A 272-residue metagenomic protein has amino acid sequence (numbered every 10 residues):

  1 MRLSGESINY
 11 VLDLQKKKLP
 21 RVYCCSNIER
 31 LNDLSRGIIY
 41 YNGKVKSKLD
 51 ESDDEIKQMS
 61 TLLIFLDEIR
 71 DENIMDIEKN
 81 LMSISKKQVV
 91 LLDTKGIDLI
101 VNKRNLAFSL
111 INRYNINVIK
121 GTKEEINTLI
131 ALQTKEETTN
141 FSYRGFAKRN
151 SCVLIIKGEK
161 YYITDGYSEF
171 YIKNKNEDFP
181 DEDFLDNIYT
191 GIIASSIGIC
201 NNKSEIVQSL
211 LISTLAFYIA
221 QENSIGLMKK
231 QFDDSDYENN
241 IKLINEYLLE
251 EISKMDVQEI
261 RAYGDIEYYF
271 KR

Functional and structural regions predicted by a protein language model:
M1-I39: Glycine-rich phosphate/adenosyl-contacting loop at the front of the ribokinase-like
R2, Y218-R272: Charged C-terminal helix
C24, V45-K48, V90-T94, V118-K123 (+3 more regions): General beta-strand structural signal in soluble alpha/beta enzymes
E29-K86: Active-site cofactor/substrate anionic-group-binding motifs, chiefly glycine- and Lys/Arg-rich phosphate-binding loops
T61-L63, I69-F141: Conserved beta-alpha-beta core of the PfkB/ribokinase-like small-molecule kinase fold
T128, D181-Y218: Short, small-residue alpha-helix embedded
T139-A147, S204-E222, N245-L249: Short, well-structured alpha-helical segments that form the helix of a local strand-helix-strand
N140-D181, E222-I225: Conserved phosphate-donor
